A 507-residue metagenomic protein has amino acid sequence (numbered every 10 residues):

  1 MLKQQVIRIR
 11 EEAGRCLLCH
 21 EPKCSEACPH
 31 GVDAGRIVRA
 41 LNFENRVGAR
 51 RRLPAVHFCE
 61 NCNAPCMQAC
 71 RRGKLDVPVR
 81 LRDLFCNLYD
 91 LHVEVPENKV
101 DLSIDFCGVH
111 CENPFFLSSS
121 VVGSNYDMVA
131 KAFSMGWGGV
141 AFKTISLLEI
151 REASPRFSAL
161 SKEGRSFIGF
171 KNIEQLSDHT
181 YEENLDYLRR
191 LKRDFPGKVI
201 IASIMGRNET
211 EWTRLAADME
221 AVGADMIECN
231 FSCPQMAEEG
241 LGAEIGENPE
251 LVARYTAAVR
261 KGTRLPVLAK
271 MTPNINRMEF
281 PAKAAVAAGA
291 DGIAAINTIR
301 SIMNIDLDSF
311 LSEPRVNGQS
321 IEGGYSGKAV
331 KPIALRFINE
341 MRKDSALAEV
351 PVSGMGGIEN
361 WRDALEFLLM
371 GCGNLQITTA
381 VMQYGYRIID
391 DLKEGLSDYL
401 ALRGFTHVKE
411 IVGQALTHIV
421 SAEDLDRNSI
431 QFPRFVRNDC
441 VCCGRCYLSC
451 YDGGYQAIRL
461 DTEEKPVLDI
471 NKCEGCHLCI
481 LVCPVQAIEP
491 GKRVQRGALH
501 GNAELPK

Functional and structural regions predicted by a protein language model:
L2-P22, V47-A64, E97, S421-C442 (+2 more regions): Ferredoxin-like iron-sulfur electron-transfer modules
L18-F43, E60-Y89, F367, R445-E463 (+1 more regions): Iron-sulfur cluster-binding cysteine motifs and their immediate structural context in ferredoxin-like electron-transfer
V38-G123, W137-G138: Iron-sulfur-cluster electron-transfer modules
V95-I200, G206-E209, L392: N-terminal capping/small domains of soluble enzymes
F115-S119, G138-K143, I200-I204, I227-C229 (+6 more regions): Hydrophobic faces of well-ordered beta-strands that scaffold small-molecule active sites in alpha/beta enzyme cores
A130-M135, R207-S353, W361-E366, M370-N374 (+4 more regions): Alpha/beta enzyme core
E152-S166, N304-E322, L368, A380-F405 (+1 more regions): C-terminal helical cap(s) of enzyme catalytic domains, especially alpha/beta-barrels
G164-F167, K331, R336, E394-C443 (+3 more regions): Extended, intrinsically disordered, low-complexity segments
